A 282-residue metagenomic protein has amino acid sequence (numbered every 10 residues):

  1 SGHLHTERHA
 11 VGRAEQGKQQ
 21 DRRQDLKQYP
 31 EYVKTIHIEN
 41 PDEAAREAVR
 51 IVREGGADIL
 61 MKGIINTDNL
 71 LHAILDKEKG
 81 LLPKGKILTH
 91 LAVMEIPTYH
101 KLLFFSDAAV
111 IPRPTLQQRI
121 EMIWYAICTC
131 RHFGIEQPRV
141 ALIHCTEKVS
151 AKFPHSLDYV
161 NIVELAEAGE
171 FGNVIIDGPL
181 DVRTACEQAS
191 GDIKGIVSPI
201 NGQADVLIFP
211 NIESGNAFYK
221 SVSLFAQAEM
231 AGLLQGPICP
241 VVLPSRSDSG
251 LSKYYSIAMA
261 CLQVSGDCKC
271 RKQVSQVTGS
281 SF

Functional and structural regions predicted by a protein language model:
S1-I200, D205-F282: Anion-binding alpha/beta catalytic cores of soluble intermediary-metabolism enzymes, centered on
